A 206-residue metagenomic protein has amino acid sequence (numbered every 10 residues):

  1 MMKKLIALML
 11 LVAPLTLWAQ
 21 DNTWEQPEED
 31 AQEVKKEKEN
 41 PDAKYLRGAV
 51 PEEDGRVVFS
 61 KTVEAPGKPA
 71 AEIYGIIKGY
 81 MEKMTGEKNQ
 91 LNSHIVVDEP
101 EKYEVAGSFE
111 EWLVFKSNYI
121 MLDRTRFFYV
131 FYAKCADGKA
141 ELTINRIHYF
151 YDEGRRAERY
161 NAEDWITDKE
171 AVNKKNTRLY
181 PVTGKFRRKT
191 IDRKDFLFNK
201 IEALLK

Functional and structural regions predicted by a protein language model:
M1-E25: Bacterial Sec-dependent N-terminal signal peptides
Q20-K206: Ser/Thr-rich, low-complexity intrinsically disordered terminal regions
